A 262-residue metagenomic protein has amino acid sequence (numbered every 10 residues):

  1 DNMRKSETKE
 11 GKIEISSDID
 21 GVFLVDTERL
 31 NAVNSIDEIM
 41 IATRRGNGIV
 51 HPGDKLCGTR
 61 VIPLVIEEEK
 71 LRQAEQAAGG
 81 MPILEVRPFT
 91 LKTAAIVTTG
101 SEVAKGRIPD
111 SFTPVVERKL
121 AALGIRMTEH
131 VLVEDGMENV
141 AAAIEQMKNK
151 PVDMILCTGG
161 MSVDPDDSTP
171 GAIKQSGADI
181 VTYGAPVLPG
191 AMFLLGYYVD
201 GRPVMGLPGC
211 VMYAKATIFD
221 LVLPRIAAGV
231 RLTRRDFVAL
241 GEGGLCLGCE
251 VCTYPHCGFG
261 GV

Functional and structural regions predicted by a protein language model:
D1-T128: Short, glycine/charged-enriched hinge/interface segments at domain edges or termini
S101, T128-G261: Short glycine/threonine-rich loop/turn motifs
